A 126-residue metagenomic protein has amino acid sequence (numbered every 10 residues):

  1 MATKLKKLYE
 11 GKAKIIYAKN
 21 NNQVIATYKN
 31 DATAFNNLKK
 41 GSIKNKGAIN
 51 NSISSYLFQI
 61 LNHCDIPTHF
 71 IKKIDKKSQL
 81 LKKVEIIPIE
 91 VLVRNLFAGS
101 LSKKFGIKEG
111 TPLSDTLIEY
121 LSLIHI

Functional and structural regions predicted by a protein language model:
A2-L121: Active-site loop/lid in soluble adenylation, ligation, and acyl-transfer enzymes
I124-I126: Conserved small/polar residues in nucleotide/adenosyl-binding loops
